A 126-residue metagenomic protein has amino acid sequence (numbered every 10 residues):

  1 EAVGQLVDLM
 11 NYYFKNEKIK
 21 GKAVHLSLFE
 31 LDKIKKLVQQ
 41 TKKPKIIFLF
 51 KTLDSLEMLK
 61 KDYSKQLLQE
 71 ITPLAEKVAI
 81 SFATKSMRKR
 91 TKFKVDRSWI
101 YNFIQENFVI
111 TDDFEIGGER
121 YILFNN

Functional and structural regions predicted by a protein language model:
A2-V3: Conserved SAM/SAH-binding beta-strand->alpha-helix loop
D8-I46, L56: S-adenosyl-L-methionine
T41-K42, Q69-A75: Short, conserved loop/helix-junction motifs that constitute active-site signature segments in enzyme catalytic cores
I47-L53, S81: Residues lining the SAM
L53-S55, T84-M87: A short, flexible beta-alpha/helix-coil linker loop
D54-E70: A short, conserved alpha-helix within the catalytic core of class I
L74-K85: Conserved beta-strand signature within the Rossmann-like core of class I S-adenosyl-L-methionine
K89-N126: Class I S-adenosyl-L-methionine
